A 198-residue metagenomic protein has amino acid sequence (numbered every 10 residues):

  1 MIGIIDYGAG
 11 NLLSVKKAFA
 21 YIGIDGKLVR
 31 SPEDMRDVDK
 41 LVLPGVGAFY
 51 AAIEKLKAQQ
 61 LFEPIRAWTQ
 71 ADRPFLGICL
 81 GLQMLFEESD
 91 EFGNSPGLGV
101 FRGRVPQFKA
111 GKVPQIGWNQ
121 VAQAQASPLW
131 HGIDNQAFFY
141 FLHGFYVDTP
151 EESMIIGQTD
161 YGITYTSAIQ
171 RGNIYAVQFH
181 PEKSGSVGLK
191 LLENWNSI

Functional and structural regions predicted by a protein language model:
I2-I24, P181-K183: N-terminal beta1-alpha1 ligand-phosphate binding loop
Y21-L28, L56-Q59, Q120-A124, Q158-D160: Short gly/ser/thr-rich secondary-structure transition/capping motifs
D25-D37: Short acidic low-complexity segments
V42-P44: Structural motif
G47-G117: Cysteine-nucleophile active-site neighborhood
Q70, R104-I198: Amide-donor transfer/coupling interface in amidating biosynthetic enzymes
